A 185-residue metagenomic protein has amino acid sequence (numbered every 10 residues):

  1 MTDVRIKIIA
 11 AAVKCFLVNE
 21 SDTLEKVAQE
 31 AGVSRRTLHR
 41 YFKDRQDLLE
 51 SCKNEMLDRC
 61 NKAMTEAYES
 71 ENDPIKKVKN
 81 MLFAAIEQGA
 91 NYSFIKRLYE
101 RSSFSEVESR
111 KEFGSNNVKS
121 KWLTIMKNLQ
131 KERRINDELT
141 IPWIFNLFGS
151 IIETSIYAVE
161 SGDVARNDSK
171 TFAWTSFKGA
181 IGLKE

Functional and structural regions predicted by a protein language model:
M1-V18, L24-E30, D47-E50: Basic, helix-initiating cap at the start of DNA-binding domains
V33-F42: Short hydrophobic/aromatic patch on the recognition helix
D47-M56, Y92: Alpha-helical DNA-contacting segments of helix-turn-helix folds
S51, T65-N91: Hydrophobic alpha-helical connector segments
L98-E106: Short linear capping/connector segments at secondary-structure termini
E106-R134, P142-S150, Y157: Amphipathic alpha-helical packing segments from all-alpha helical-bundle domains
S120, T124-K131, S161-E185: C-terminal peripheral helix-coil segments that are non-catalytic and often amphipathic
N136-A158, D168-A180: Hydrophobic alpha-helical segments that form the core of small-molecule binding pockets and/or dimer interfaces
